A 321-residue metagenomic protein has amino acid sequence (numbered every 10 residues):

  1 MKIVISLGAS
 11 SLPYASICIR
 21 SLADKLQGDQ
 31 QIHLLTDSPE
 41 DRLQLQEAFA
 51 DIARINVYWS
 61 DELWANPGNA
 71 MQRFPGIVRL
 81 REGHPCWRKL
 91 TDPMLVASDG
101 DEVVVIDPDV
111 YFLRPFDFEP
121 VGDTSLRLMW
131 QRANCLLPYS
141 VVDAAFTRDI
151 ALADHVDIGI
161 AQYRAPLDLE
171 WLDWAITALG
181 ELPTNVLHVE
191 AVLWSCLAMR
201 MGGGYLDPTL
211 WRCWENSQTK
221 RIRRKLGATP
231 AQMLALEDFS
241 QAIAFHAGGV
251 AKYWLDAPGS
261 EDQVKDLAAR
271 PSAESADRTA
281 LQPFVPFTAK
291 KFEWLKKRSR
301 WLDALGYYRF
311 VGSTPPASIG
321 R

Functional and structural regions predicted by a protein language model:
M1-R20: N-proximal low-complexity "stem/linker" segments adjacent to membrane-targeting elements
S21-D29: Short, acidic, metal-binding catalytic loop of nucleotide-sugar glycosyltransferases
Q31-D37: Short internal beta-strands
L45-D99: Active-site-proximal specificity loops/subdomain of glycosyltransferases
P85, K89-C135: GT-A fold catalytic core of metal-dependent nucleotide-sugar glycosyltransferases, centered on the diacidic
F116-G180: Conserved catalytic core of nucleotide-sugar-dependent glycosyltransferases
A153-A247: Catalytic core and acceptor-binding pocket of nucleotide-sugar-dependent glycosyltransferases
R223-R321: Long, low-complexity C-terminal extensions of enzymes
